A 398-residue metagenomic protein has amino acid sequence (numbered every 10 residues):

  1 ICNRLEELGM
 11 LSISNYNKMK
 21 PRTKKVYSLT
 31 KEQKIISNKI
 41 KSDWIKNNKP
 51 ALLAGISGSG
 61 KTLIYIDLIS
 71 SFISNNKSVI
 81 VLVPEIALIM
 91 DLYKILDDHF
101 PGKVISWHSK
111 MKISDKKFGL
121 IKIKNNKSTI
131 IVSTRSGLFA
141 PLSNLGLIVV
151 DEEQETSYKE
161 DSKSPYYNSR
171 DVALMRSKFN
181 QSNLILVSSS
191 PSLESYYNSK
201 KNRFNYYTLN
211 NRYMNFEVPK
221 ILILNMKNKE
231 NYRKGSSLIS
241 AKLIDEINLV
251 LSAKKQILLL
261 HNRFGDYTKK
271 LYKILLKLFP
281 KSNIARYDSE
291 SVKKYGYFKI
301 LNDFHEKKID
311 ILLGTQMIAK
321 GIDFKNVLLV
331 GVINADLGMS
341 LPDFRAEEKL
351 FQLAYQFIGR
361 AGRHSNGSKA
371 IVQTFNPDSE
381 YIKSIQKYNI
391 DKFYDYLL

Functional and structural regions predicted by a protein language model:
I1-K20: Interdomain "pre-motor" coupling segment immediately N-terminal to P-loop NTPase/helicase cores
C2-N3, S37, Y196: Short, well-structured alpha-helical segments
K24-T30, K34, N47-T129, S133-L398: Inter-lobe coupling/hinge segments of SF2-like helicase ATPases
K34-W44: Pre-Walker A adenine-sensing motif
